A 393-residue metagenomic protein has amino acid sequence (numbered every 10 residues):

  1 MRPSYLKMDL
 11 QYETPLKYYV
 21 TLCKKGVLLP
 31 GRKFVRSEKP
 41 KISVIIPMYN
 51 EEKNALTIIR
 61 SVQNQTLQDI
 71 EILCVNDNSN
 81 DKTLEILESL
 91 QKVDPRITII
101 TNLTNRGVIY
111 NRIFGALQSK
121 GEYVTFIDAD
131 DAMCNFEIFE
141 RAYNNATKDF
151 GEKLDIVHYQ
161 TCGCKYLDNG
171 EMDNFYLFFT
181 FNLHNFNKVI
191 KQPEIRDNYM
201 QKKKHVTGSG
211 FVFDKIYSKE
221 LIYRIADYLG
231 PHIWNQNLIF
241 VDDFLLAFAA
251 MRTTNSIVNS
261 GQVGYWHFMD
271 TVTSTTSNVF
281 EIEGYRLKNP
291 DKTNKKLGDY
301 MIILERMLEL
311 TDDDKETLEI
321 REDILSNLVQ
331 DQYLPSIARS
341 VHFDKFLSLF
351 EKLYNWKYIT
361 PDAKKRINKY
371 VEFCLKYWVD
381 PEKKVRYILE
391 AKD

Functional and structural regions predicted by a protein language model:
M1-K24, E322-D393: Membrane-interface aromatic/basic loop that binds lipid-linked glycans or pyrophosphate carriers, typified by
M1-S61: N-proximal low-complexity "stem/linker" segments adjacent to membrane-targeting elements
R60-D69: Short, acidic, metal-binding catalytic loop of nucleotide-sugar glycosyltransferases
N76-I86, T104: A conserved acidic beta->alpha catalytic loop
N102-S119, A129: Glycine-rich, basic loop-to-helix element that forms the pyrophosphate-binding segment of sugar-nucleotide handling
V124: Short aromatic/hydrophobic "clamp" motif used to bind/position activated sugar donors
E137-T180: Conserved donor NDP-sugar-binding/catalytic core segment of glycosyltransferases
V189, P193-E281: Conserved nucleotide-sugar donor-binding catalytic segment
